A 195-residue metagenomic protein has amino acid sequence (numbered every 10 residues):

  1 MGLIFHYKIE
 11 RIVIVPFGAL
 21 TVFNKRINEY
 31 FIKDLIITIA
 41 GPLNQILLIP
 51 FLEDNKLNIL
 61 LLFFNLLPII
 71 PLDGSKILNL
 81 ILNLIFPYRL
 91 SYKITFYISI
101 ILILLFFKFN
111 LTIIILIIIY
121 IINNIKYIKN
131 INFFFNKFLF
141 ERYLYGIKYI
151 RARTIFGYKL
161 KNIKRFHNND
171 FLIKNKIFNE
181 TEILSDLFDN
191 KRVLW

Functional and structural regions predicted by a protein language model:
M1-W195: Hydrophobic transmembrane alpha-helices and their immediate loop junctions in multi-pass integral membrane proteins
